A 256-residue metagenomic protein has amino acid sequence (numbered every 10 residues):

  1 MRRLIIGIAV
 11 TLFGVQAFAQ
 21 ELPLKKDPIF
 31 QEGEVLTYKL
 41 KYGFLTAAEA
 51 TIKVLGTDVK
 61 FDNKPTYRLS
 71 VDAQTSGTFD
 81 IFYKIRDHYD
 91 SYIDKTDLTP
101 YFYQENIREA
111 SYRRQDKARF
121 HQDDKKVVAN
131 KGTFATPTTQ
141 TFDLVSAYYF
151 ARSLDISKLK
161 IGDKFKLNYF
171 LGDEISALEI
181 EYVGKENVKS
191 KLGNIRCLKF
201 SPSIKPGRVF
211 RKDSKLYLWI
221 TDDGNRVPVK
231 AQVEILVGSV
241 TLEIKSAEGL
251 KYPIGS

Functional and structural regions predicted by a protein language model:
L4-F13: Sec-dependent N-terminal signal peptides
V15-A19: Sec/Tat signal peptide C-region and signal peptidase I cleavage site
Q20-F120, K158-S256: Acidic, serine/threonine-rich low-complexity disordered tracts
Y112-D155: Hydrophobic, well-structured mid-protein blocks that either form specific transmembrane helices
